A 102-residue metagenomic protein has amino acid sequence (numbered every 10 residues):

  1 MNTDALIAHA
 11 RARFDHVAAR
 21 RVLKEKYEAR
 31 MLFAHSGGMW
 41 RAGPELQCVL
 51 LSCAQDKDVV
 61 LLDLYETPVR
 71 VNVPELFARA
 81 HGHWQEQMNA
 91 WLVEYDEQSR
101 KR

Functional and structural regions predicted by a protein language model:
M1-R102: A preference for well-ordered globular domain cores that mediate specific macromolecular interactions or catalysis
